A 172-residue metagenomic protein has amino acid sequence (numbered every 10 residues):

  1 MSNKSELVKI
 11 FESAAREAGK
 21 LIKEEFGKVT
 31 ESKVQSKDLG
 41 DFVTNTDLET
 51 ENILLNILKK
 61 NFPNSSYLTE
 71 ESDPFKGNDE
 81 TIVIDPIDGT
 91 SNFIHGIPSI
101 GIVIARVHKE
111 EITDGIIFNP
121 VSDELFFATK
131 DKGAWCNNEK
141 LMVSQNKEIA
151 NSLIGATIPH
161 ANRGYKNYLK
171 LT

Functional and structural regions predicted by a protein language model:
M1-I87: N-terminal subdomain of lithium-sensitive/metallo-dependent phosphomonoesterases centered on the IMPase/IPPase/PAP
I22, D47, L58, T90 (+3 more regions): Residue-level signal for inorganic ion chemistry
V29, I100, A128-K132: A short, compositionally biased
E71-D73, I87-T90, N138, I158: Short, well-ordered turn and helix-capping elements at secondary-structure junctions
E80-V121: Glycine-rich active-site/cofactor-binding loop and its immediate structural neighborhood
A105-T172: Acidic beta-strand-loop-alpha-helix segment within the catalytic core of divalent metal-dependent phosphate-processing
